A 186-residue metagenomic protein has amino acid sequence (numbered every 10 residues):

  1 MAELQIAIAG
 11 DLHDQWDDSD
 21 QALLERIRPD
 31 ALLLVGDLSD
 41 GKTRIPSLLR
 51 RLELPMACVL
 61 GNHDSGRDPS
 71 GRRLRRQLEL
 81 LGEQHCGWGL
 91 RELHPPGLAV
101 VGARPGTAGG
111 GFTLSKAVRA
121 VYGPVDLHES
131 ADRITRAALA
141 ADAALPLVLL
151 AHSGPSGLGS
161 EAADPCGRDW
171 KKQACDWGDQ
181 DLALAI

Functional and structural regions predicted by a protein language model:
M1-R51, S65-S70: N-terminal active-site segment of His-dependent metallophosphoesterases
D11, L32, D37, G61 (+3 more regions): Divalent metal-coordination and catalytic microenvironments
H13-S19, S39-T43, H63-S70, E92-H94 (+3 more regions): Active-site environment of divalent metal-dependent phosphoester hydrolases
L52-M56: A short helix->loop->beta-strand "cap" motif at the edges of active sites that frequently abuts
A57-H63: Short internal beta-strands
G66-R91: Glycine/small-residue-rich loop that forms an oxyanion/phosphate-binding "nest" at active or ligand-binding sites
P95-P146, R168-G178: Binuclear metal-dependent hydrolase catalytic cores centered on His/Asp/Glu-rich metal-binding motifs
P146-I186: Active-site-proximal segments of metal-dependent phosphoesterases and phosphodiesterases across multiple
